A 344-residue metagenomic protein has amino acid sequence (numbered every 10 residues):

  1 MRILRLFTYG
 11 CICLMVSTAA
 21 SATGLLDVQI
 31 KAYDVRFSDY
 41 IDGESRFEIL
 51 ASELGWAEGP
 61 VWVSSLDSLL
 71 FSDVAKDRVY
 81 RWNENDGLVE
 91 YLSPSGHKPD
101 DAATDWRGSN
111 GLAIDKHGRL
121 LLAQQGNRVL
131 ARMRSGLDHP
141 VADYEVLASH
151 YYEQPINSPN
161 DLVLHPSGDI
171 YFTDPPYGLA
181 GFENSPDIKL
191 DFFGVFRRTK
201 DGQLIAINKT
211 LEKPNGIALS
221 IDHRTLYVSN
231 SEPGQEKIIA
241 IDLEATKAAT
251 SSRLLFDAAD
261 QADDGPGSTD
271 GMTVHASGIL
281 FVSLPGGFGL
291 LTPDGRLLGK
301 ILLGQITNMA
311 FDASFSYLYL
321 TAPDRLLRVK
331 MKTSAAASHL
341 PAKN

Functional and structural regions predicted by a protein language model:
M1-R5: Positively charged n-region of N-terminal signal peptides that target proteins for export
T8-T18: Bacterial N-terminal signal peptides
A22-N344: Sequence-structural signature of mature extracellular/luminal beta-sheet repeat domains, prominently beta-propellers
